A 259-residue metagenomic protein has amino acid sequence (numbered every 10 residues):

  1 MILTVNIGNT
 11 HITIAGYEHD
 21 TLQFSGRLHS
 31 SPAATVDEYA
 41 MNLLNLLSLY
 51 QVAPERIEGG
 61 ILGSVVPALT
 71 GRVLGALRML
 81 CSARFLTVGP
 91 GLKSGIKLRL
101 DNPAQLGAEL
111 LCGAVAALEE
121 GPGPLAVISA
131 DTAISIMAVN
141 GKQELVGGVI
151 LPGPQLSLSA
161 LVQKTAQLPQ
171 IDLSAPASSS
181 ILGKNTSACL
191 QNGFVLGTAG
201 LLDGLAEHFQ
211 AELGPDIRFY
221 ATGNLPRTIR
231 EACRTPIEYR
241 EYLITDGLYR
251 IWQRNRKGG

Functional and structural regions predicted by a protein language model:
M1-F24, A117, G121-L145, L161 (+1 more regions): Gly/Thr-rich phosphate-binding beta-strand-loop-beta motif of the actin/hexokinase/Hsp70
M1-V88, L92: N-terminal glycine/serine-rich phosphate-binding loop of ATP-dependent small-molecule kinases, especially carbohydrate
S31-E38, L106-A108, G113-P122, V146-Q191 (+2 more regions): Glycine-rich phosphate-binding loop plus the immediately following alpha-helix
L43-G59, L205-I217, N255: Phosphate/pyrophosphate-binding loops at sites that engage ATP/ADP/AMP, CoA/4′-phosphopantetheine, polyphosphate
V52-Q105, K142-V149, G153-P154, K184-V195 (+3 more regions): Short beta-strand-loop/turn "lid" adjacent to the catalytic site in phosphate-handling enzymes
L111-C112, A166, V195, R227 (+1 more regions): Glycine-rich phosphate-binding/hydrolytic loop that grips phosphoryl groups
A117, T198-A206, I251: Phosphate/ATP-binding catalytic cores across multiple sugar-kinase/actin-like superfamilies, primarily ASKHA
